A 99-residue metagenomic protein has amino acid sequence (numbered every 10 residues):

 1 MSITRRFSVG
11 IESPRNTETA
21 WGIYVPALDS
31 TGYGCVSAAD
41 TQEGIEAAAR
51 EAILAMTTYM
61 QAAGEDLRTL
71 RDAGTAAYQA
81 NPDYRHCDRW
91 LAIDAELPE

Functional and structural regions predicted by a protein language model:
M1-R6, R50-E99: Short, charged, surface-exposed hinge/linker loops at domain edges that act as mobile lids or interdomain connectors
M1-W21, A27-L28: N-terminal segment of the canonical double-stranded RNA-binding domain
S8, A20, S30-G32, A62 (+1 more regions): Intrinsically disordered, low-complexity segments enriched in small/polar residues
I23, I45: Hydrophobic pocket/interface hotspot
S30-G44: A short, exposed loop/beta-hairpin motif centered on an aromatic-Gly-Thr core
